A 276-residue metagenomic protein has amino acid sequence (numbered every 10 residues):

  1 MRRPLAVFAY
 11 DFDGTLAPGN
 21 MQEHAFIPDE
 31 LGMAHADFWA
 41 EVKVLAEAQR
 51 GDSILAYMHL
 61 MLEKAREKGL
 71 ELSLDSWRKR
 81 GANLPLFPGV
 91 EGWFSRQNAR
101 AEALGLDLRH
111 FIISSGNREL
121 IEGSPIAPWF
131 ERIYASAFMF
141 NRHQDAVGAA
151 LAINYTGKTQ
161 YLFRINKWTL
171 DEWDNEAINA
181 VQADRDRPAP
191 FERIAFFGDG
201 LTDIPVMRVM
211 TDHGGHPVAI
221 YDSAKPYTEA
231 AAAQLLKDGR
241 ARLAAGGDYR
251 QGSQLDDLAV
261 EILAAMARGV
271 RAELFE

Functional and structural regions predicted by a protein language model:
M1-R142, A241: Alpha-helical substrate-recognition element adjacent to the catalytic core
G81, P85-F111, S115-E276: C-terminal cap/substrate-recognition subdomain and adjoining C-terminal extension of metal-dependent phosphatase-like
